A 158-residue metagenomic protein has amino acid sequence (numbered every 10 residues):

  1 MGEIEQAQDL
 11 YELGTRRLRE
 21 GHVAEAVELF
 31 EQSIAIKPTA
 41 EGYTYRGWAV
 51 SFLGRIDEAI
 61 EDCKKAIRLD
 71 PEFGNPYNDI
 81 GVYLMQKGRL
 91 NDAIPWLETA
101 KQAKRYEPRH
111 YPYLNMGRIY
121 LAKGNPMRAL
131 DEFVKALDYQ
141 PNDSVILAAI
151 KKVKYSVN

Functional and structural regions predicted by a protein language model:
M1-A7, R118, A122, P126-N158: Terminal, low-structured helical/coil segments at or just beyond the last alpha-helical repeat
I4, K37-P38, P71, R105-E107 (+1 more regions): Short coil turns that delineate tetratricopeptide repeat
I4-E41, Y45, F52: Alpha-helical segment of the N-proximal tetratricopeptide repeat
R19-L29, L53-K65, K87-Q102, K123-E132 (+1 more regions): Structural signature of tandem alpha-helical TPR/SEL1-like repeats, specifically the intra-repeat loop/turn
I34, I67, K101-A103, L137 (+1 more regions): A conserved position within tetratricopeptide repeats
G42-Y43, P76, H110-P112, I146: TPR alpha-solenoid repeat register
